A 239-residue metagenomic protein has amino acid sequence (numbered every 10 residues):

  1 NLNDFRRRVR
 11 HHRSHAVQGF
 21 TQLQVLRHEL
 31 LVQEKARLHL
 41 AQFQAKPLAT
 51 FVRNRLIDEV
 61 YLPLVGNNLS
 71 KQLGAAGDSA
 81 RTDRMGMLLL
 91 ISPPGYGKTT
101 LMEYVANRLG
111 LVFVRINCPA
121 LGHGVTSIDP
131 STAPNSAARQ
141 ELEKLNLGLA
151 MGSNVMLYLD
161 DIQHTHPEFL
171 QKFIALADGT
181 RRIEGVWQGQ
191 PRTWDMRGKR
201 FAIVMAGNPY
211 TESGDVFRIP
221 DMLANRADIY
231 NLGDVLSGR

Functional and structural regions predicted by a protein language model:
N1-A49, R53, L62: Extended, charged/polar low-complexity intrinsically disordered regions
A36-G86: Pre-Walker A (pre-P-loop) alpha-helix and adjacent loop at the N terminus of AAA/AAA+ ATPase modules, a conserved
S79-A120: Walker A/P-loop
S79-G86, V186-G207: AAA+/SF3 P-loop NTPase mechanochemical coupling elements
R108-L149, H166: AAA+/P-loop NTPase substrate/partner-engagement loops
A150-D178, V216-M222: Conserved AAA+/SF3 P-loop NTPase catalytic/coupling segment centered on the Walker-B
T165-D195, D228: Conserved catalytic/switch belt of AAA+ P-loop NTPases
F217-D234: A short helix-turn-beta junction within AAA+ P-loop NTPase domains corresponding to the substrate/partner-engaging
